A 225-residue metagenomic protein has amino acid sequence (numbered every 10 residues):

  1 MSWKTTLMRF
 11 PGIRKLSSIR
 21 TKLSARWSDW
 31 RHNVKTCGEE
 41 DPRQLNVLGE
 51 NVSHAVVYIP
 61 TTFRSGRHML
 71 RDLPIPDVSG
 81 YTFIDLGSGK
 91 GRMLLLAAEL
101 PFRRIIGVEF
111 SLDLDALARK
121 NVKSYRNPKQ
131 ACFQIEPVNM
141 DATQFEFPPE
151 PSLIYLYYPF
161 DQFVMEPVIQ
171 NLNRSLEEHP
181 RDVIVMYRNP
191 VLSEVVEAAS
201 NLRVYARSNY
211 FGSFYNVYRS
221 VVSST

Functional and structural regions predicted by a protein language model:
M1-S79: S-adenosyl-L-methionine
G80-G89: Conserved class I S-adenosyl-L-methionine
G91-L95: Glycine-rich SAM-binding Motif I of class I
R104-E109: Conserved SAM-binding motif I beta-strand of class I
S111, N121, V191: Residues in the short beta-alpha loop(s) of Rossmann-like NAD(P)-binding domains
D115-P149: S-adenosyl-L-methionine
P137-E177: Active-site segment flanking the S-adenosylmethionine/decSAM binding pocket in AdoMet-dependent transferases
F163-V222: C-terminal substrate-binding/active-site "lid" region of AdoMet-derived donor-dependent transferases
